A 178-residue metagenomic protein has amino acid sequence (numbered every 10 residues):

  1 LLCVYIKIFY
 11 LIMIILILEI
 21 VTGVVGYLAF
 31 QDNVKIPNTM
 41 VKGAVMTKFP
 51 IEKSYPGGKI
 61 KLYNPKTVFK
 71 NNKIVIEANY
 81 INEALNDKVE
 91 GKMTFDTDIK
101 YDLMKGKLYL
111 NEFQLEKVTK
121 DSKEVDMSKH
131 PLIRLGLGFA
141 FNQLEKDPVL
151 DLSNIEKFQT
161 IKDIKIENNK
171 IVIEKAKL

Functional and structural regions predicted by a protein language model:
I8-L178: Extracellular/lumenal and peripheral-membrane lipid-interaction modules
